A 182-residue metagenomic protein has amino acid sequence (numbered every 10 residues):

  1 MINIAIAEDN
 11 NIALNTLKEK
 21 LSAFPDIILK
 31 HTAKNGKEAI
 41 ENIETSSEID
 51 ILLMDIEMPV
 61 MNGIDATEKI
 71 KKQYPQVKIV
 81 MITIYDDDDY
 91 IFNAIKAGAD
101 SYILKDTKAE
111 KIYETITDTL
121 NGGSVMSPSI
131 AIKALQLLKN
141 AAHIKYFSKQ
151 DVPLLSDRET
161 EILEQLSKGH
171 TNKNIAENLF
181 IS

Functional and structural regions predicted by a protein language model:
E8: Conserved acidic carboxylate
N35-E38, N62-D65: Acidic catalytic/metal-coordinating carboxylates
S47-L53: Active-site beta3 strand of CheY-like receiver
D55, T83: Active-site residues of response regulator receiver
M58: Receiver (REC) domain active-site loop signature in two-component systems and cognate sites in sensor histidine kinases
Q136-Q165: Regulatory hinge/linker segments at domain boundaries that couple sensory/effector modules to output domains
G169-S182: Recognition helix of helix-turn-helix DNA-binding domains
